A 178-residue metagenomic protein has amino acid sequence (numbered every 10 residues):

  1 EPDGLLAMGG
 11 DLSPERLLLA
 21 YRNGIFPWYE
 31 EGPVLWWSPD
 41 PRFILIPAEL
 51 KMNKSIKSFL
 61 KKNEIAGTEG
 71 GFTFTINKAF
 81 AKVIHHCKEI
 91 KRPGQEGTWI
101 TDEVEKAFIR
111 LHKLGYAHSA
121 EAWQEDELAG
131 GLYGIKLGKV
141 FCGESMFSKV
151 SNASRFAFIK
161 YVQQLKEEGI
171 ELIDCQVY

Functional and structural regions predicted by a protein language model:
E1-Y178: N-acyltransferase acceptor-side catalytic subdomain
